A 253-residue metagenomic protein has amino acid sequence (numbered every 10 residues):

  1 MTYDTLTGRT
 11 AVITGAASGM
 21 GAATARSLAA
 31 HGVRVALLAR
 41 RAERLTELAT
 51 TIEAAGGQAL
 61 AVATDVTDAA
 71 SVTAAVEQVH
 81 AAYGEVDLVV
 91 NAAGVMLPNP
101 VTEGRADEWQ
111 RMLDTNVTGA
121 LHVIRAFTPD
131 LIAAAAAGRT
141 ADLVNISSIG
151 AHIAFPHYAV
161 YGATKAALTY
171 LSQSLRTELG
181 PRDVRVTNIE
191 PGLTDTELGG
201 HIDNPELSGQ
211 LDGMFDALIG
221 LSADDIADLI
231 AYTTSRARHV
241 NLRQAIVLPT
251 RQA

Functional and structural regions predicted by a protein language model:
T10, A17-S18: Conserved glycine-rich cofactor-binding loop
V33-E47: Conserved glycine-rich Rossmann-like NAD(P)H-binding loop of the short-chain dehydrogenase/reductase
A42-E43, A63-A75, A106: The beta1-alpha1 cofactor-binding region of Rossmann-like NAD(H)/NADP(H)-dependent oxidoreductases
P100-V101, R105-L113: Substrate-binding pocket helix/loop in short-chain dehydrogenase/reductase
I124, T164: Active-site helix of classical SDR
S148: Residue(s) in the substrate-gating loop at a strand-loop-helix junction that position the organic substrate next
N188-I189, S208-A253: C-terminal helical subdomain
